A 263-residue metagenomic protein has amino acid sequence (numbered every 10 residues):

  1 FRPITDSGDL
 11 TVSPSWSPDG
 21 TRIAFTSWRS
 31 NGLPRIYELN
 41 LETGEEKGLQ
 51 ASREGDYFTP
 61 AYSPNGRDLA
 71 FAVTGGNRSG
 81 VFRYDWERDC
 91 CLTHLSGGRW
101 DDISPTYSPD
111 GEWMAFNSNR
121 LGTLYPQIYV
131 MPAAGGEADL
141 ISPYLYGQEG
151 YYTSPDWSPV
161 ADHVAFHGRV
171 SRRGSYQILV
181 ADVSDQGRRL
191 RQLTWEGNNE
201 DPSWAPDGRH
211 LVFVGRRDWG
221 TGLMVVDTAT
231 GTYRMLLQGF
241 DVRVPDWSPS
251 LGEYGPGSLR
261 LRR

Functional and structural regions predicted by a protein language model:
F1-R263: Sequence signature of WD/YWTD-type beta-propeller architectures
